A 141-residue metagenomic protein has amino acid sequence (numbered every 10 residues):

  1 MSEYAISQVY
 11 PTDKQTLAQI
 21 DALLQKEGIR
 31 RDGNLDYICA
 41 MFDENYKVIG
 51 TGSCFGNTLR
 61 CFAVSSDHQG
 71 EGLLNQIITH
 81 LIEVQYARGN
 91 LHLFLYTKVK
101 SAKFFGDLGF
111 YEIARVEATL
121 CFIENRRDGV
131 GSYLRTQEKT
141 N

Functional and structural regions predicted by a protein language model:
M1-R31, A40-F42, V116, G129-N141: Short amphipathic alpha-helix that is part of the acyltransferase structural core
Q15, V99-K103: Short alpha-helical
G33-L35: Short, small/polar residue-rich loop motifs at catalytic or cofactor-binding pockets
A40, Y46-A63: Conserved beta-strand in the GNAT
F42-E44, E124-N125: Active-site beta-strand termini and strand-to-loop segments that position acidic
H68, G72-H80: Conserved acetyl-CoA pyrophosphate-binding loop and the N-cap/start of the following alpha-helix in GNAT-like
Q85-K98: Conserved GNAT acetyl-CoA-binding A-motif
Y96, G106, Y111-V130, Q137: Conserved catalytic-core motifs of GNAT/GCN5-like acyltransferases
